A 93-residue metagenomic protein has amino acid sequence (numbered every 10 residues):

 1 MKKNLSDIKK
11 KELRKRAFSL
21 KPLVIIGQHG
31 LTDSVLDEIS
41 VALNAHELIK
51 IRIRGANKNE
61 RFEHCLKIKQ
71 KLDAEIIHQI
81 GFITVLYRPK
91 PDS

Functional and structural regions predicted by a protein language model:
K2-S93: Positively charged, polar, low-complexity stretches
